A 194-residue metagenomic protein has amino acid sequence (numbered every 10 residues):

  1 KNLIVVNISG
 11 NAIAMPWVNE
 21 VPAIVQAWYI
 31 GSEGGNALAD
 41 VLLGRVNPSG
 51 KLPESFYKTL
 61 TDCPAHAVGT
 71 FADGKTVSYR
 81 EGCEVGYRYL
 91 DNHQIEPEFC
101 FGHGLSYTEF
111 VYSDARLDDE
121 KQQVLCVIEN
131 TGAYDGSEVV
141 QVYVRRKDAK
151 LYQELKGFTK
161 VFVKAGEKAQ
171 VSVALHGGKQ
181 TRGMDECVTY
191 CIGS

Functional and structural regions predicted by a protein language model:
K1, L175, Q180, I192-S194: Short, intrinsically disordered, charge-balanced linker/junction segments flanking boundaries in proteins
N2-V6: Hydrophobic anchor at the start of a short beta-strand that flanks the dinucleotide cofactor-binding loop
I8-S137, Y143-R145, M184-S194: Secreted, periplasmic, or luminal enzymes acting at the cell surface/secretory milieu
S137-G157: The feature marks short-to-medium sequence segments in extracytoplasmic or secretory-pathway proteins
K150-G183: Intrinsically disordered, low-complexity Pro/Gly/Ser/Thr-rich segments with frequent PxxP/GP/PP motifs and embedded
